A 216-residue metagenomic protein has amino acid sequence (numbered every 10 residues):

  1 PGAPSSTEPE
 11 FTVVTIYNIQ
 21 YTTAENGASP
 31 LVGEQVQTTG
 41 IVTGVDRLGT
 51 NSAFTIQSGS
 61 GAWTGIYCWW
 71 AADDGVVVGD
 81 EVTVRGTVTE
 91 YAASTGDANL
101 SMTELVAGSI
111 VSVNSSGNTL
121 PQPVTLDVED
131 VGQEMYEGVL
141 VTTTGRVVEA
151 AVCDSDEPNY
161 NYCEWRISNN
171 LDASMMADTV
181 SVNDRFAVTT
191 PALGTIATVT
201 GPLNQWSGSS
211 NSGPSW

Functional and structural regions predicted by a protein language model:
G2-E10: Extracellular fibronectin type III
F11-W216: OB-fold nucleic-acid-binding modules
